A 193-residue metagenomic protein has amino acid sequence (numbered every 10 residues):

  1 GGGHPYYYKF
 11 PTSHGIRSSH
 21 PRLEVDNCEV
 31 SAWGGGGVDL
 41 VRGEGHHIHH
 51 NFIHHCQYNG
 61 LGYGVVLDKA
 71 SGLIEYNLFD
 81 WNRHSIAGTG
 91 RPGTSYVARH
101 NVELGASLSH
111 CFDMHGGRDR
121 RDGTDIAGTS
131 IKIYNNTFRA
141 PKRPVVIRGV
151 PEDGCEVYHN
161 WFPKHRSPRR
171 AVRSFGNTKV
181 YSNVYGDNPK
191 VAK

Functional and structural regions predicted by a protein language model:
G1-H4, S19-G36, E44-Q57, G62-G64 (+5 more regions): Right-handed parallel beta-helix
P5-F10: Extracytoplasmic beta-rich repeat domains
S13-G15, G36-G37, G62-G64, S85-A87 (+3 more regions): Structural detector of coil-to-beta-strand junctions
V41, G123, I147-G149: Short, T/G/N/S-enriched strand-turn elements that build extracellular solenoid repeat scaffolds
G90: Short, flexible helix/strand-to-coil boundary loops that buttress conserved ligand/catalytic motifs in alpha/beta
H115-G117: Active-site beta-loop-alpha junctions enriched in small/polar residues
A171-F175, K193: A generic structural motif
N188-A192: Short, low-complexity, Pro/Ser/Thr/Gly-rich segments in the mature regions of secreted, periplasmic
